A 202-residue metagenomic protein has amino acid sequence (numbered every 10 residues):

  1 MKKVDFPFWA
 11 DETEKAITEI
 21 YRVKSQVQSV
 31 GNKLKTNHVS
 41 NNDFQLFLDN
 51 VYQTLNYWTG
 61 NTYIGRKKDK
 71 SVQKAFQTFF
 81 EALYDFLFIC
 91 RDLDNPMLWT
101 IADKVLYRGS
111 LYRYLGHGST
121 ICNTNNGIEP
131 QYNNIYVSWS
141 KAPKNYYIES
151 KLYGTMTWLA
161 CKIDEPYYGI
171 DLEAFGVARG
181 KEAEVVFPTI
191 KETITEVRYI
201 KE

Functional and structural regions predicted by a protein language model:
M1-E202: Mono-ADP-ribosyltransferase
